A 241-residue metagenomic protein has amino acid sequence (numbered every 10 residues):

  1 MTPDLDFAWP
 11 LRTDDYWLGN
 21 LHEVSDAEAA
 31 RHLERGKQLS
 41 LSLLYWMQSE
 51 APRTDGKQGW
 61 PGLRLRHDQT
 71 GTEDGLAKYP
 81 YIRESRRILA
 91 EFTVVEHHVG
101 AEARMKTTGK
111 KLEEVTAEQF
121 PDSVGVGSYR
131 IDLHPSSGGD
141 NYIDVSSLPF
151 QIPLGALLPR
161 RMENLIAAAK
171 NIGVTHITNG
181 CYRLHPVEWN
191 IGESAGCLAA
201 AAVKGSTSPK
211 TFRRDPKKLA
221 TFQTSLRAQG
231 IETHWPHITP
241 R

Functional and structural regions predicted by a protein language model:
M1-R241: Flavin (FAD/FMN)-binding glycine-rich loop and adjacent Rossmann-like elements that form
